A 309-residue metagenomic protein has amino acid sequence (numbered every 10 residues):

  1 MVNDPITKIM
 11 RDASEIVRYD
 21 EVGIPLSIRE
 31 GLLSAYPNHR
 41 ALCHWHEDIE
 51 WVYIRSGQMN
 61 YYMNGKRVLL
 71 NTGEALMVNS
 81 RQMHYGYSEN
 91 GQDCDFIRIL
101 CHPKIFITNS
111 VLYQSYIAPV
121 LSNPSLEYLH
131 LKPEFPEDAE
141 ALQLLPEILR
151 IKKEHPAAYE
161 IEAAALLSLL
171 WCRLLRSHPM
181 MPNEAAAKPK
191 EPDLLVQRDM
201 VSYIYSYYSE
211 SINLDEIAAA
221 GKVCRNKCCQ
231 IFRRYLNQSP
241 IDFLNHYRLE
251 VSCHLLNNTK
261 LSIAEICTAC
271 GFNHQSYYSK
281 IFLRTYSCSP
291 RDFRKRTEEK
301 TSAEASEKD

Functional and structural regions predicted by a protein language model:
M1-N71, A75, Q82, N90 (+4 more regions): Generic protein-terminus/edge-of-domain signal
A35, M181-K188, Y235-L236: Short, Lys/Arg-enriched N-terminal segment that forms or immediately precedes the first helix of a structured domain
E50, I151, E250: Acidic-residue sensor for enzyme active/binding pockets
R81-F106, L112: Ligand-binding loop in jelly-roll beta-barrel domains
Y113-L169, S202: Amphipathic alpha-helical segments enriched in hydrophobic/aromatic residues interleaved with Lys/Arg
D138-P146, A164-L167, E184-I212, I217-G221 (+2 more regions): A short, Lys/Arg-enriched amphipathic alpha-helix from helix-turn-helix/homeodomain DNA-binding modules
S168-A185: Linker/hinge segments immediately adjacent to helix-turn-helix/homeobox DNA-binding domains
R173-R176, S202-Y247, L261, E265-R296: Basic/polar phosphate-binding segments, predominantly the helix-turn-helix DNA-binding elements of transcriptional
